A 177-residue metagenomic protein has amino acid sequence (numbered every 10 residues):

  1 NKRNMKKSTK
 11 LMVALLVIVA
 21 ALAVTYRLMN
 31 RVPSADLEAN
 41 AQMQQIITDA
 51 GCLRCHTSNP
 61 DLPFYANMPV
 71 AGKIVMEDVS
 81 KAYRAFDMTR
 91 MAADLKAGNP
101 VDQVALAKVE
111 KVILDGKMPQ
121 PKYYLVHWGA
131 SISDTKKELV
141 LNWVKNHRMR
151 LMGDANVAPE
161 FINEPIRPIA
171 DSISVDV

Functional and structural regions predicted by a protein language model:
N1-N4: Short, Lys/Arg-enriched N-terminal segments with co-localized hydrophobic residues within the first ~10-30 amino acids
K10-R27: Hydrophobic membrane-insertion alpha-helices, especially the h-region of bacterial N-terminal signal peptides
Y26-T48: Electrostatic cytochrome c docking/interface patches
I47-P60, M118, V140: The canonical Cys-X-X-Cys-His
C55-D61, Y123, K145: Detector for the c-type heme attachment site
F64-V70: Short cysteine/histidine-rich zinc-coordinating motifs and their immediately flanking basic loops
M76-V112, Y124-K137: Electron-transfer interface patches adjacent to heme c in soluble/periplasmic c-type cytochromes and di-/multiheme
N156-V177: Solvent-exposed, flexible loop/coil segments flanking beta-strands in beta-rich domains
